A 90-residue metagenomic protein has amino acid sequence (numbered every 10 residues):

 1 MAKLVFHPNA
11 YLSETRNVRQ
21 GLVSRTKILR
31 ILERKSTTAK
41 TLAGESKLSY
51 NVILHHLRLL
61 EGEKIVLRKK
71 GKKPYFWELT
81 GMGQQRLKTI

Functional and structural regions predicted by a protein language model:
A2-K27: Short alpha-helical segments that sit at the start of domains
G21-L22, K70-F76: Short, Lys/Arg-rich nucleic-acid/phosphate-binding segment
R34-T38: Short capping segments at the starts of secondary-structure elements
T41-E45: A short acidic, leucine-rich amphipathic alpha-helix
L48-E61: Short amphipathic alpha-helical interaction segments
K64: Glycine-centered, phosphate/nucleic-acid-interacting loop/turn motifs that mediate DNA/RNA or nucleotide
G81-I90: Conserved segment of winged-helix/HTH DNA-binding domains
